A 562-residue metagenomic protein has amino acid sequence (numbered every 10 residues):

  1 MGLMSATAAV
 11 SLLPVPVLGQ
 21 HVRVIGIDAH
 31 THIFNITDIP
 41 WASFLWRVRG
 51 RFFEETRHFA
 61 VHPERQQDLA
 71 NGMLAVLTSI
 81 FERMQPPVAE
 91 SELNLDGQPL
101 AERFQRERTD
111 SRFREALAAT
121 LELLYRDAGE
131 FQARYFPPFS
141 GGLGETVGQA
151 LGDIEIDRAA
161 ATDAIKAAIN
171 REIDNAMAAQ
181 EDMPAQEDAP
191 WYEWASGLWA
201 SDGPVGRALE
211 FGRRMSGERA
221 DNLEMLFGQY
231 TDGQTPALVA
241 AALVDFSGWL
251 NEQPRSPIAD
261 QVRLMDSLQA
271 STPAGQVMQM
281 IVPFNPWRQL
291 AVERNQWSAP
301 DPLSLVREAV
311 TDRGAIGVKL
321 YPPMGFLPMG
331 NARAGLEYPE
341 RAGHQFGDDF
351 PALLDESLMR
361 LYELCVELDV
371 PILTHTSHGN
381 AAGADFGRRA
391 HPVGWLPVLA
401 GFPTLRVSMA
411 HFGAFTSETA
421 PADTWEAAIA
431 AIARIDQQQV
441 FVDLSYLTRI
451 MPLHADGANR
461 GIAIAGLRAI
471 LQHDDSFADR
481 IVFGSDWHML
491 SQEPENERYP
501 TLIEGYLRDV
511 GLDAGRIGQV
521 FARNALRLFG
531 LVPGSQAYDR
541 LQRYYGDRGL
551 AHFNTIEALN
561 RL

Functional and structural regions predicted by a protein language model:
M1-G19, I25, W41, R47-A200 (+4 more regions): Mid-to-C-terminal alpha-helical segments outside catalytic/metal-binding sites
R23-I39: Di-metal (Zn2+ and/or Mg2+/Mn2+) metal-binding site signature of metallo-dependent hydrolases with the MBL/beta-CASP
I27-A29, A240-A242, I281-P283, K319 (+3 more regions): Active-site neighborhood of phospho(di)ester-bond hydrolases with catalytic His/Asp-centered motifs
I33-I36, G248, W287, M324-L327 (+4 more regions): Active-site environment of divalent metal-dependent phosphoester hydrolases
A42-F52, A334-V482, D513, N560: Catalytic pocket-lining loop regions of alpha/beta-barrel enzymes, especially the amidohydrolase/enolase/GH5 lineages
F131-Y135, F139-E172, W199, G206-R207 (+2 more regions): Active-site gating/metal-coordination segments in enzymes
E187-Y192, S196-F227, N251-S271, N295-E308 (+5 more regions): Well-ordered, non-membrane alpha-helical segments in soluble/globular domains
M265-Q279, V310-I316, L368, F402-R406 (+3 more regions): Structural alpha-beta junctions
